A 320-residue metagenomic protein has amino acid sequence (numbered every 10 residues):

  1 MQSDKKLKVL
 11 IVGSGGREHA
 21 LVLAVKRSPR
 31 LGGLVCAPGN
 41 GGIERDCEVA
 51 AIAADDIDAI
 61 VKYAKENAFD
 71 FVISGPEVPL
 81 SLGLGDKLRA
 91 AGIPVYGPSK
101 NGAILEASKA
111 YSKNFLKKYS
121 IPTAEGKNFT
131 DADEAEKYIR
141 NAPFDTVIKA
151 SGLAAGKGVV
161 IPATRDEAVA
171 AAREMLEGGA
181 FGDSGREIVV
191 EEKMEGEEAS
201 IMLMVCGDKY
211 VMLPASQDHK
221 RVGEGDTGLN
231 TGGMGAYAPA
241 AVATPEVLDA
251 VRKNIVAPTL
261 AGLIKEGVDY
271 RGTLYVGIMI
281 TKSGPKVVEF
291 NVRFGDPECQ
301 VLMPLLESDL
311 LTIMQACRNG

Functional and structural regions predicted by a protein language model:
M1-K100: ATP-binding N-terminal substructure of ATP-dependent carboxylate-amine bond-forming enzymes
I11, C36-A37, I73-S74, V95-P98 (+6 more regions): General beta-strand structural signal in soluble alpha/beta enzymes
E44-C47, V61, I104-A110, G223-E224: Short, charged, surface-exposed secondary-structure boundary motifs
V49-D55, K127-D131, P162: Short acidic-hydrophobic, aromatic-tinged amphipathic segments that line or gate anion-handling sites
Y96-G158: A conserved helix-loop-beta module that forms one wall/lid of the active-site cleft in ATP-utilizing catalytic domains
G158-Q300: Internal nucleotide-binding/catalytic subdomain
Q315-G320: Peripheral (often C-terminal) accessory segments that flank ATP-dependent C-N-forming ligase machineries
